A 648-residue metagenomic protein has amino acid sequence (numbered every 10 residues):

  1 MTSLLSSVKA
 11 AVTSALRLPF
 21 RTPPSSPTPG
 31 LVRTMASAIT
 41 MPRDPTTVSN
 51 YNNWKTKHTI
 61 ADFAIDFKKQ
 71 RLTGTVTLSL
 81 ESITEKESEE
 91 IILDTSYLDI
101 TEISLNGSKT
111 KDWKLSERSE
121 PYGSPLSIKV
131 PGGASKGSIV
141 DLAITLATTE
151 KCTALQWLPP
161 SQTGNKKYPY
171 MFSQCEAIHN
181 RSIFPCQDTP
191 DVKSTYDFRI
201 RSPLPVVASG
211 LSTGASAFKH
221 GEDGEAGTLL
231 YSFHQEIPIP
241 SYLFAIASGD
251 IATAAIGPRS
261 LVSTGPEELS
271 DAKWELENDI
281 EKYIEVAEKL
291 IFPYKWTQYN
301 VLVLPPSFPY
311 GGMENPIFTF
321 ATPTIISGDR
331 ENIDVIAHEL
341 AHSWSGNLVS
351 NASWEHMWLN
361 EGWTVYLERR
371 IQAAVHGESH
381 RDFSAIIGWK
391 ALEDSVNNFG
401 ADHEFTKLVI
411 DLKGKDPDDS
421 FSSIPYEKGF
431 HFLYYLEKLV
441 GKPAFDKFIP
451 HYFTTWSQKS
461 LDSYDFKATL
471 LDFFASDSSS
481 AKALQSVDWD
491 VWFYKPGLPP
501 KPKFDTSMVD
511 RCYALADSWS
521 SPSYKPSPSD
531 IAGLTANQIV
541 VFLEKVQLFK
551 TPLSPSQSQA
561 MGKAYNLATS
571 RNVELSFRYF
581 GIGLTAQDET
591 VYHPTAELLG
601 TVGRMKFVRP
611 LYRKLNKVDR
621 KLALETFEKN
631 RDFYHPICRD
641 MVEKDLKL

Functional and structural regions predicted by a protein language model:
T2-V12, L16-W296, F421-S423, V440: Acidic/His-enriched low-complexity segments
V12-P19, P23, F399, H403 (+2 more regions): Short, flexible helical or helix-coil boundary motifs
I39-T40, Y170, L211-G221, E225-T228 (+2 more regions): Short, charged low-complexity linear motifs
L98, P238, I325-I326, L584: Hydrophobic pocket-lining residues within nucleotide cofactor-binding pockets
W157-P159, L211-A215, H356-M357, E361 (+6 more regions): Composition- and surface-driven signal marking solvent-exposed, interaction-prone regions in large proteins
F233, V262-W519: Hydrophobic alpha-helical and helix-loop surface patches within well-folded domains that function as non-catalytic
S422-S423, K428, F445, S457-D462 (+1 more regions): Long, ordered, helix-rich scaffold segments
